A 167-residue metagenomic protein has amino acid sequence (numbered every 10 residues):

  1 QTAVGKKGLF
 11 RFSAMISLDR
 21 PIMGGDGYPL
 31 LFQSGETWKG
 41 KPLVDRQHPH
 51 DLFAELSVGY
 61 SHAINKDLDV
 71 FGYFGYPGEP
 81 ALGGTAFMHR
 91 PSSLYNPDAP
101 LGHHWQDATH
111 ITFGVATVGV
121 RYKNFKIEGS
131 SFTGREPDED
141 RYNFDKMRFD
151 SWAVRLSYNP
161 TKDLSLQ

Functional and structural regions predicted by a protein language model:
Q1, H50-L56, H110-A116, R121-K123 (+1 more regions): Residues that define the transmembrane beta-barrel architecture of outer-membrane proteins
T2-V4, Y60-H62, G119-Y122, S157-P160: Residue-level signature of outer-membrane beta-barrel architecture
V4-A54, D140, F144, R148: Surface-exposed loop and membrane-interface regions of Gram-negative outer-membrane beta-barrel proteins
K6-F12, K66-V70, P80, V120-E128 (+1 more regions): Repeated loop/turn-to-beta-strand initiation elements of outer-membrane beta-barrel proteins
I16-I22, H62, F74-P80, Y122-N124 (+1 more regions): Transmembrane beta-strands of outer-membrane beta-barrel pores
Q33-P42, L94-A99, S130-P137: Flexible, solvent-exposed coil segments and beta strand-coil junctions, predominantly the extracellular/periplasmic
P49, F53-A86: Hydrophobic alpha-helical hairpins/lids featuring a short glycine-rich hinge
F125-Q167: Loop-centered beta-sheet repeat module
